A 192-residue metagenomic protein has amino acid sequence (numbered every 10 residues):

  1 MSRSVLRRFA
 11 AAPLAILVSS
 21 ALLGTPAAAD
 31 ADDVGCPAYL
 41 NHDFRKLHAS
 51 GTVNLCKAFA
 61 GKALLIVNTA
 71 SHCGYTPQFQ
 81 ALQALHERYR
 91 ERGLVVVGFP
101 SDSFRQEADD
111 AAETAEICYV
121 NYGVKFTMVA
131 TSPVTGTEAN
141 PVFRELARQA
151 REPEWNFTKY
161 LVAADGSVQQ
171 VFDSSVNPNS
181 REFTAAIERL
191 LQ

Functional and structural regions predicted by a protein language model:
S2-P13: Bacterial N-terminal signal peptides that target proteins for export
A11-A21: Bacterial N-terminal signal peptides
L23-H42: N-proximal helix/coil linker or "cap" segments that precede and/or mark the start of modular domains
H42-A63, A84-Y89: A short beta-strand-turn-helix
A60-L64, R90-V95, Y122-T127, N156-F157 (+1 more regions): Loop/turn elements at helix/coil->beta-strand transitions in domains of secreted/extracellular proteins
N68-H72: Amphipathic alpha-helical repeat scaffolds
Y75-A139: Structural microenvironment flanking redox-active thiols in thiol-disulfide oxidoreductases
P141-R144, R148-Q192: Thiol-/selenol-based redox modules, centered on thioredoxin-like and closely related oxidoreductase domains
